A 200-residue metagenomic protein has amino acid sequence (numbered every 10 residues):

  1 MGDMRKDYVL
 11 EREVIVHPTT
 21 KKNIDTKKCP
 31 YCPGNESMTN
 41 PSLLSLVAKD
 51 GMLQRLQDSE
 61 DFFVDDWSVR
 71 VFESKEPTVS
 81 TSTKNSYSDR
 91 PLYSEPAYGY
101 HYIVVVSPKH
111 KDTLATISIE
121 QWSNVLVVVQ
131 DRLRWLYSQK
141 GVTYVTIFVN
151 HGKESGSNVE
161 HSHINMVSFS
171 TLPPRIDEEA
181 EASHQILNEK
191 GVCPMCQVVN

Functional and structural regions predicted by a protein language model:
M1-N200: HIT superfamily nucleotide-processing domains
